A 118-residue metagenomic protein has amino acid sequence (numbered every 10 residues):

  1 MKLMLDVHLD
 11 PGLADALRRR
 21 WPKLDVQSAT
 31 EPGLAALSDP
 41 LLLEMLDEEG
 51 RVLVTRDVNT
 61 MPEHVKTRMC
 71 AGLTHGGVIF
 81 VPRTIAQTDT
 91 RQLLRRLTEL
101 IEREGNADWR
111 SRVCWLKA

Functional and structural regions predicted by a protein language model:
K2-V7, P11, D15-K23, T30 (+3 more regions): Acidic, PIN/NYN-like endoribonuclease modules and their adjacent C-terminal/linker elements
D39, M45-K66: Acidic, metal-binding active-site segment of PIN/NYN-like and related structure-specific nucleases
